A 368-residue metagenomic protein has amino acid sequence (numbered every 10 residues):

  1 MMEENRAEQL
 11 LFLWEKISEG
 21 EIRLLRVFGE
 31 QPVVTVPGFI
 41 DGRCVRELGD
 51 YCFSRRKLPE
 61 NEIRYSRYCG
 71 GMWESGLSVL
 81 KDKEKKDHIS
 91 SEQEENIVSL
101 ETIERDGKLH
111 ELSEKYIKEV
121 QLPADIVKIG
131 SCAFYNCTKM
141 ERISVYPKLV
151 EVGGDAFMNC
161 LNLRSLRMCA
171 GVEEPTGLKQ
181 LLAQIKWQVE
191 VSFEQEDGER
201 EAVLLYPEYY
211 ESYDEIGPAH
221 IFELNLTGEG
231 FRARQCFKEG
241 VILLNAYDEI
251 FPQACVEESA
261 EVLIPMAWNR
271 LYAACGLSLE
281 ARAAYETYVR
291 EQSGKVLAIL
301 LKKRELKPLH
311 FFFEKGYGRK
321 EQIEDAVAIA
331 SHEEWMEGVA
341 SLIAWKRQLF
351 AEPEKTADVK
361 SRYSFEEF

Functional and structural regions predicted by a protein language model:
M2, A7-E21, F28-R46, L58-K128 (+6 more regions): Structural signature of tandem-repeat unit edges
L48-D50: Extracellular beta-strand-rich solenoid/capping regions of secreted or surface-exposed proteins that bind or remodel
W268-Y285, K307-L309: Repeat-mediated protein-protein interaction surfaces in helical alpha-solenoids
A284-Q292, Y317-E324, E337, R347-K360: Ankyrin repeat arrays, specifically the small/polar loop and inter-repeat linker segments at the C-terminal end of each
I299-L300, A326, A330: Ankyrin-repeat helical register
E305-F313, W335-A344, A351: Ankyrin repeat structural motif
K320, Y363-F368: Extended, charge-rich intrinsically disordered regulatory tails
